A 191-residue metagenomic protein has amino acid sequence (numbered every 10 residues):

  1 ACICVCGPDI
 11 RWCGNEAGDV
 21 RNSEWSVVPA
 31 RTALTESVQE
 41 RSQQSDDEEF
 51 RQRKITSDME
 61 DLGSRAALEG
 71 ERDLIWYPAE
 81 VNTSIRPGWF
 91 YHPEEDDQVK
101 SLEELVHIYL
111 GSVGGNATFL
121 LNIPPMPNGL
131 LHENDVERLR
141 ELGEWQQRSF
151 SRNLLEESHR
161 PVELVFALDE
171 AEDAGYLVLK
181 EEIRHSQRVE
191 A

Functional and structural regions predicted by a protein language model:
A1-A191: Mature catalytic domains of secreted/periplasmic carbohydrate-active enzymes
